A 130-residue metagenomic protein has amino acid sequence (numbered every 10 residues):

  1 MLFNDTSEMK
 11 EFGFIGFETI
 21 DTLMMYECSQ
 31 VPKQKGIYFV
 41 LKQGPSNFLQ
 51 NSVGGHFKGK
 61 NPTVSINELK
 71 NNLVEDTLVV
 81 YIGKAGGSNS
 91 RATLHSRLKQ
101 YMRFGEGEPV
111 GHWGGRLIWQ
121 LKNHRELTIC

Functional and structural regions predicted by a protein language model:
M1-L94, G115: GIY-YIG nuclease catalytic motif and its immediate N-terminal context
F39-L41, K99, C130: Residues in well-ordered beta-strands of folded domains
P45-N51, V110, E126-I129: Short, surface-exposed beta-strand/loop "edge" segments at domain boundaries and coil↔beta transitions
T93-L127: Aromatic- and Lys/Arg-enriched surface recognition patch
